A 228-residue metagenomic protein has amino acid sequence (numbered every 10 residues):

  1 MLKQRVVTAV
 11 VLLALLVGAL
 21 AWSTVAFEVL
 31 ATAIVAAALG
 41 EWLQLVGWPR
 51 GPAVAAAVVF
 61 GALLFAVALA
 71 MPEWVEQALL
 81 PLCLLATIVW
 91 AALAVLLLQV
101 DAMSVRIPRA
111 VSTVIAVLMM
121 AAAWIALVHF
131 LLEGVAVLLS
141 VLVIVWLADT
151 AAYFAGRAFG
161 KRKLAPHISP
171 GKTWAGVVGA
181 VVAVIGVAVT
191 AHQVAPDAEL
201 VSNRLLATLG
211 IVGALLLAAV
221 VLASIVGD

Functional and structural regions predicted by a protein language model:
M1-A219: Membrane-embedded alpha-helical bundles of polytopic integral membrane proteins
A218-D228: Functionally important transmembrane alpha-helices
